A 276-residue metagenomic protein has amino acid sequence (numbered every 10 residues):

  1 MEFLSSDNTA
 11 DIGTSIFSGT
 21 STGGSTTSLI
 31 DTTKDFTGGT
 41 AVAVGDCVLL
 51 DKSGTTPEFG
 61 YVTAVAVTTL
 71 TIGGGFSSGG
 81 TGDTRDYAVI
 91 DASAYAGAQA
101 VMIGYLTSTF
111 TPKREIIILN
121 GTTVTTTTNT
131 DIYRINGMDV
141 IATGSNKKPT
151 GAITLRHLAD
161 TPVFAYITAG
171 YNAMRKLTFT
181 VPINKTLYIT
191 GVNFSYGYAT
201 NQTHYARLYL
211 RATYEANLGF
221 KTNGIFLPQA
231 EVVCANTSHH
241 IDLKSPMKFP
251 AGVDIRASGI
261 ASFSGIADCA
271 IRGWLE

Functional and structural regions predicted by a protein language model:
M1-D83, I90-A100: Autoprocessing Asn-cyclization modules and mimics
M1-G13, S93-R134, I141-E276: Beta-strand-centric surfaces of beta-sandwich/beta-rich domains
G45-C47, Y87, P246, G273: A generic structural signal for ordered secondary structure
Y61-A64, G137, G191: Extracellular/lumenal ectodomain signal focusing on beta-strand-rich modules and carbohydrate-recognition contexts
